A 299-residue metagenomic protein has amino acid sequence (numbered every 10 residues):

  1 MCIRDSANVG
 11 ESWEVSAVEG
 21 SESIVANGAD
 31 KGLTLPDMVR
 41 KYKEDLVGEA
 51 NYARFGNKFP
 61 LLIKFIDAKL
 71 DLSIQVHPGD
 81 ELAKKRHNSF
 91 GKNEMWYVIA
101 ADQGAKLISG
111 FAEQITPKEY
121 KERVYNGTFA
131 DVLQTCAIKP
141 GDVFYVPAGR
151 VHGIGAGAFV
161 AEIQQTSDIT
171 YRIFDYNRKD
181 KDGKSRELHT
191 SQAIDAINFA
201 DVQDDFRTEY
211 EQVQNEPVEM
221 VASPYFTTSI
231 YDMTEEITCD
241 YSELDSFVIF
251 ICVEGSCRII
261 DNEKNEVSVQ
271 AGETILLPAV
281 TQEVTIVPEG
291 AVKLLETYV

Functional and structural regions predicted by a protein language model:
R4-I115, D175-D204, T228: Transition-metal
G56-K58, I66-D71, D80, A101-G104 (+3 more regions): Ligand-binding loop in jelly-roll beta-barrel domains
I63, L72, E94-Y97, T135-C136 (+4 more regions): His/acidic/aromatic-lined binding-pocket segments of jelly-roll/cupin-type domains and related regulatory beta-sandwich
E122-F129, S256-I260: Short, structured beta-strand/loop micro-motifs enriched in basic residues and often containing a Trp
N126-V132, V143-Y145, V151-D205: An exposed, glycine/acidic-rich loop-and-rim segment of catalytic or binding clefts
L133-Y145, N262-V280: Short acidic-glycine-tyrosine-enriched beta hairpin
L188-S242: Functionally critical, mid-to-C-terminal surface segments that flank or help form catalytic/ligand
T238-C239, G255-I260, T274: Short beta-strand segments in beta-sandwich/barrel cores
